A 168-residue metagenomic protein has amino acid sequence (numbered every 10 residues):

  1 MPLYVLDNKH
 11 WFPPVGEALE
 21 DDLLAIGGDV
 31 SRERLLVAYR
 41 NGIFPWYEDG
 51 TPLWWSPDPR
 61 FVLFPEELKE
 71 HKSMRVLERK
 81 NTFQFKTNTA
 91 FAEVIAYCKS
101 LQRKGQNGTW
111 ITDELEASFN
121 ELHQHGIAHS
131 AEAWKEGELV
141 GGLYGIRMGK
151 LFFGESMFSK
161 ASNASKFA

Functional and structural regions predicted by a protein language model:
M1-A168: N-acyltransferase acceptor-side catalytic subdomain
